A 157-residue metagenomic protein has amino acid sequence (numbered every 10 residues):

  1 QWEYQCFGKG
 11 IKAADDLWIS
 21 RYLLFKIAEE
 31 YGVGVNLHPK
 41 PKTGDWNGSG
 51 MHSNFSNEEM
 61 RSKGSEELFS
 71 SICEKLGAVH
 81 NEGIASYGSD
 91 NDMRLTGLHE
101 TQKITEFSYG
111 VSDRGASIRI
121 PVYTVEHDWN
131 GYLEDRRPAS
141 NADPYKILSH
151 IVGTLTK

Functional and structural regions predicted by a protein language model:
E3-F7, I11-K157: Active-site capping/gating regions of soluble enzymes
